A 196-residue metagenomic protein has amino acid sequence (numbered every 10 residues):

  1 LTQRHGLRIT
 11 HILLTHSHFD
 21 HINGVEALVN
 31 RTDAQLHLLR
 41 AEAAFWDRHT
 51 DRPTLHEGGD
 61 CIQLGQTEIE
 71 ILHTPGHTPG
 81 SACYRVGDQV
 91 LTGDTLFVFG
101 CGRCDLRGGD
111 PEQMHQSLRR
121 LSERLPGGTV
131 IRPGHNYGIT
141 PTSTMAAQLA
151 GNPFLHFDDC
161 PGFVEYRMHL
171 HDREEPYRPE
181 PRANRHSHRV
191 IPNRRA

Functional and structural regions predicted by a protein language model:
L1-E70, A150-F154, D158, M168-H169: Active-site HxH/HxHxD metal-binding segment of metal-dependent hydrolases
L1-T10, T50-G128, R132-P133: Catalytic core of the metallo-beta-lactamase
H16, L28, T74-H77, D94 (+4 more regions): Divalent metal-coordination and catalytic microenvironments
S17-N23, A43-W46, P79-S81, F97-F99 (+1 more regions): Active-site environment of divalent metal-dependent phosphoester hydrolases
R48, L64, F99, R103-G108 (+4 more regions): Generic structural "secondary-structure junction" signal
Q116-A196: Accessory terminal helices/loops
